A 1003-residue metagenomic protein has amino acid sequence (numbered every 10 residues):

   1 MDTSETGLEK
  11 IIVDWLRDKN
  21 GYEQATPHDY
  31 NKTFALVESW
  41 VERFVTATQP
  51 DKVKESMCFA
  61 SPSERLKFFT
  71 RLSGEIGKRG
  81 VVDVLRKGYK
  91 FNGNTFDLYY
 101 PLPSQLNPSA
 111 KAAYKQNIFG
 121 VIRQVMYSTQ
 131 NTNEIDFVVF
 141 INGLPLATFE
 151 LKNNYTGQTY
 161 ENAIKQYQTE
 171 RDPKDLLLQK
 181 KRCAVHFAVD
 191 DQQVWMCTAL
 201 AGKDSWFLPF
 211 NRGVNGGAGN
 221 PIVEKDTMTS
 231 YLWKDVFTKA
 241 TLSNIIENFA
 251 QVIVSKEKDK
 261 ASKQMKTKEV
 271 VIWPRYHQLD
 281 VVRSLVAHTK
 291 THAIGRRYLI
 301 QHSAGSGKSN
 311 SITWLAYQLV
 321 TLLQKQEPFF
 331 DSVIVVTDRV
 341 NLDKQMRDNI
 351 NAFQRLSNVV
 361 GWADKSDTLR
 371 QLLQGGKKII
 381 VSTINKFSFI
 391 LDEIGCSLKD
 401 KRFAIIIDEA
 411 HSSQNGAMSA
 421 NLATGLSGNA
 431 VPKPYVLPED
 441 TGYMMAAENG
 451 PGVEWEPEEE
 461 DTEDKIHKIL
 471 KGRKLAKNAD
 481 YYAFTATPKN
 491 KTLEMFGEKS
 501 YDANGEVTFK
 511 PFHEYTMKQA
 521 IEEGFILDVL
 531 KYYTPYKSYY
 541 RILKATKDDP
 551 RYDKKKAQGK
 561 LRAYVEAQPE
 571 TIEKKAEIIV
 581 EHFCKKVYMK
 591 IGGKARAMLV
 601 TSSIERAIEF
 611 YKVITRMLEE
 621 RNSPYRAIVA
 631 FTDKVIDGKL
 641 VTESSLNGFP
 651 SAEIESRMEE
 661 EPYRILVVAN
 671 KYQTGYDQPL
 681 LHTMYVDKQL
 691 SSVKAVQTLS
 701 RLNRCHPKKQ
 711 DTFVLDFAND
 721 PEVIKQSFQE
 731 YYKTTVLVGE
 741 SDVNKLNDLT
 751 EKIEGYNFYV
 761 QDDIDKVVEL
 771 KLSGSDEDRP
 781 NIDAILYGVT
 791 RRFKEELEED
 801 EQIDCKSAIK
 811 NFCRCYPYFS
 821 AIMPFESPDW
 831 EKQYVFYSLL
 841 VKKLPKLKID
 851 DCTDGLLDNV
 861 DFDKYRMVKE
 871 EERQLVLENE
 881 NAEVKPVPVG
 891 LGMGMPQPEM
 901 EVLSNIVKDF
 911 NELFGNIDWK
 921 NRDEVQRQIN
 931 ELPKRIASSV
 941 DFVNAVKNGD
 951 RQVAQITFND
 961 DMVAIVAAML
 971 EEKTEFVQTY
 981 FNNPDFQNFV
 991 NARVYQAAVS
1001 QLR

Functional and structural regions predicted by a protein language model:
M1-S332, N341, Q345-L356, N385 (+6 more regions): ATP-dependent helicase/translocase motor core
D18, E42, T46-Q49, V53-T70 (+10 more regions): Catalytic cores and motor modules of nucleic-acid processing enzymes
E224, M228-T229, K491-K594, Y611: Interdomain helical connector at the RecA1-RecA2 junction of SF1/SF2 helicase-like NTPases
N351-D392, C396: Inter-Walker segment of RecA-like/P-loop motor cores
K377-E409, S413-S427, P432, M445-N449 (+3 more regions): Conserved RecA-like ASCE ATPase "motif II neighborhood" in helicase/translocase motors
N415-V529: Post-DEXD/H (motif II) to motif III coupling segment of the RecA-like Helicase ATP-binding lobe
R562-V668: Conserved C-terminal RecA-like helicase domain
R701-E730: Conserved segment of the helicase C-terminal RecA-like domain
